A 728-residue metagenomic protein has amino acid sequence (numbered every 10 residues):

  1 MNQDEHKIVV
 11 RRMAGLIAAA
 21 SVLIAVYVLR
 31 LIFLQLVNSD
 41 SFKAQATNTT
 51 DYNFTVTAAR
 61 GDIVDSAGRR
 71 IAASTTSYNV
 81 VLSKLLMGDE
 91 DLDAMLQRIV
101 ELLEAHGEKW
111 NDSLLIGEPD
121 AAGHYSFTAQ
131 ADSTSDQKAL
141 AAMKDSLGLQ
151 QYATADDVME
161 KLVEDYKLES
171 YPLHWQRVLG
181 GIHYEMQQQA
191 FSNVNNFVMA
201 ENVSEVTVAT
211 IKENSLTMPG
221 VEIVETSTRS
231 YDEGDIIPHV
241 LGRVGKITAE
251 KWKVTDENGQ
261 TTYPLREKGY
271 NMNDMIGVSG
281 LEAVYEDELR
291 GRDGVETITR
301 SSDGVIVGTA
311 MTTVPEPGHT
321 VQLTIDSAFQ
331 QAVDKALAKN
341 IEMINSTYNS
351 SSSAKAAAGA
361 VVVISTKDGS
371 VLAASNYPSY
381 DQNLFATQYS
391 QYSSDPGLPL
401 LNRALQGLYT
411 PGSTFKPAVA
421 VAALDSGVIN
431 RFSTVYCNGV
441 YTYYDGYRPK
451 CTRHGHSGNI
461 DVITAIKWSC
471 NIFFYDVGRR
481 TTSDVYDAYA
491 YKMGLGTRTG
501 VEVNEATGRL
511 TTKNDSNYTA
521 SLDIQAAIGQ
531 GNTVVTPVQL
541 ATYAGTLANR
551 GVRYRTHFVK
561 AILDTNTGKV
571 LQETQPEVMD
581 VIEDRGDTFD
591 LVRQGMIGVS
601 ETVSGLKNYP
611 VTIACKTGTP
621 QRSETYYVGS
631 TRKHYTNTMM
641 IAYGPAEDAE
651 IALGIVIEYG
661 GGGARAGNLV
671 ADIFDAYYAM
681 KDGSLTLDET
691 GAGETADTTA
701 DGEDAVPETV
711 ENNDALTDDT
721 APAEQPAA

Functional and structural regions predicted by a protein language model:
M1-V314, S350, A354-A360, A705 (+1 more regions): Membrane-proximal periplasmic segments of bacterial cell-envelope enzymes, especially penicillin-binding proteins
A72, Y78, T299-E316, I325 (+7 more regions): Beta-lactam-recognizing serine transpeptidase/beta-lactamase-like catalytic domain environment
D93-E101, A209, E213, P238-G242 (+17 more regions): Solvent-exposed, polar/charged alpha-helical surfaces in well-ordered, non-transmembrane soluble domains, broadly
W110-H124, N349-K367, N504-T507, H557-T567 (+1 more regions): Acidic/histidine-enriched alpha-helical segments
E286, R290-D293, D303-G304, D334-E342 (+2 more regions): Amphipathic, well-packed alpha-helical segments that form the structural scaffold of globular domains
Q331-I364, S379: Beta-lactamase-like hydrolase cores
K569-Q572, A671-A728: Short, gly/Ser/Thr-rich active-site loops of penicillin-recognizing serine hydrolases
